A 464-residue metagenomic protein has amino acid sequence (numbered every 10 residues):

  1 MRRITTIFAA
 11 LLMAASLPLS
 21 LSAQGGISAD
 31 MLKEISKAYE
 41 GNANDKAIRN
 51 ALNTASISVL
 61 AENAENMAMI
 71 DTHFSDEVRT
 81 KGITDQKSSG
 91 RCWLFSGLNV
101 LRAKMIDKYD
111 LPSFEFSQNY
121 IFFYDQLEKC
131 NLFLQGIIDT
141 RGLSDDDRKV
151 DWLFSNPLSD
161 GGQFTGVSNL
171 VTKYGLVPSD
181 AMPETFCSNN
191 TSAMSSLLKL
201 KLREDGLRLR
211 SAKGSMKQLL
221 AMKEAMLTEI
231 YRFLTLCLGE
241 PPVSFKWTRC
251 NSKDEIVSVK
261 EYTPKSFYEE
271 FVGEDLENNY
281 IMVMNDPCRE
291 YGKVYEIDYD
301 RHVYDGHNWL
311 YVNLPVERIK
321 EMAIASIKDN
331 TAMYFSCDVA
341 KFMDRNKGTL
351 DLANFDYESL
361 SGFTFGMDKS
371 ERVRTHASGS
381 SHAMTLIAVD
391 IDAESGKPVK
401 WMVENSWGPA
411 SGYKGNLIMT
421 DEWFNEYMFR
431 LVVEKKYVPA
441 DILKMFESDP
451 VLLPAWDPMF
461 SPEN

Functional and structural regions predicted by a protein language model:
M1-G25: Bacterial Sec-dependent N-terminal signal peptides
G25-G82: N-terminal regions that are enriched for targeting/export leaders and immediately downstream pro/stem segments
G26, K217-N464: Active-site signature of cysteine proteases
I70-T140: Post-signal peptide N-terminal segment of secreted/secretory-pathway proteins
V78-G90, W152-L158, D305-N313, M322-A323 (+1 more regions): Second-shell loop/turn segments in exported
S88, S96-G97, L101, Q163-T172 (+2 more regions): Stable alpha-helical elements in mature extracytoplasmic
L94, Y120-F123, N169, P178-A181 (+3 more regions): Structural recognition of the beta-strand scaffold that forms the well-ordered cores of secreted hydrolase catalytic
Q118-T248: Papain-like cysteine protease catalytic cores
